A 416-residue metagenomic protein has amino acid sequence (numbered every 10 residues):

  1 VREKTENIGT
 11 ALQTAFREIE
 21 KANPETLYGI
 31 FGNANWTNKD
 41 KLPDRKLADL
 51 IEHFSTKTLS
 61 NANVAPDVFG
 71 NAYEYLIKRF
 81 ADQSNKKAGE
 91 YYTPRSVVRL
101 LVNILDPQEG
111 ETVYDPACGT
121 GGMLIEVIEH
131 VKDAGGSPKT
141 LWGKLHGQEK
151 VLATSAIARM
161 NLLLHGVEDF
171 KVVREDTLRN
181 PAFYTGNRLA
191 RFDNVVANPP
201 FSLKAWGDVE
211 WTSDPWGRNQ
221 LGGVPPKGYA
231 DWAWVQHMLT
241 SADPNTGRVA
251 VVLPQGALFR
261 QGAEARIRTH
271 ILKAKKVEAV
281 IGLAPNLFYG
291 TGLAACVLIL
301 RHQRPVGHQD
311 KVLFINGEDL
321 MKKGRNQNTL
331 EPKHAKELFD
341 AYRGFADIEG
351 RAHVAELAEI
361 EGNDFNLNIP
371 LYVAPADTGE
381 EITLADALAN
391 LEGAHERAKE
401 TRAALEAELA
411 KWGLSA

Functional and structural regions predicted by a protein language model:
V1-E109, V173-A182, G282-N286, H308-E318 (+1 more regions): Non-catalytic, mostly N-terminal accessory regions of nucleic-acid modification and defense proteins
T14-K21, T37-P43, V64-G70, M123-H130 (+3 more regions): Short, functional N-terminal and low-complexity linear motifs
D49-I51, A65-D67, Y75, A81 (+10 more regions): Short linear motifs at secondary-structure transitions and domain/linker junctions
K87-A197, S202-S213, R218, W232 (+4 more regions): Conserved S-adenosyl-L-methionine
G186-A416: A conserved structural/catalytic subdomain of Rossmann-like adenosyl-cofactor enzymes
